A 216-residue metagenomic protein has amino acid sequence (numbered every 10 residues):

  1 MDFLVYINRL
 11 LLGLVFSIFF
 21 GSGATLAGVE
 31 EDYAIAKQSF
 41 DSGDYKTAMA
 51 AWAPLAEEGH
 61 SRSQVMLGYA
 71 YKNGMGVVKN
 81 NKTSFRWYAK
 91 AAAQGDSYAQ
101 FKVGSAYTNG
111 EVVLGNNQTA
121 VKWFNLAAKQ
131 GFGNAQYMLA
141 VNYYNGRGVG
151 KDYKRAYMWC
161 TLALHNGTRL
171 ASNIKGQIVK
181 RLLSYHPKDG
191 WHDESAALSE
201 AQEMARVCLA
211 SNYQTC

Functional and structural regions predicted by a protein language model:
D2-L12: Bacterial N-terminal signal peptides that target proteins for export
L11-S22: Bacterial N-terminal signal peptides
D32-S39, A51-L55, M66-N73, K102-N109 (+2 more regions): Hydrophobic face of amphipathic alpha-helices that form TPR/SEL1-like repeat modules and related alpha-solenoid
S39-G43, E57-S61, N73-M75, N80 (+9 more regions): Short helix-capping/linker turns of helical repeat alpha-solenoids
P54-L55, K90-A91, L126-A127, A163: Canonical positions in the second alpha-helix
A171-C216: Terminal, low-structured helical/coil segments at or just beyond the last alpha-helical repeat
